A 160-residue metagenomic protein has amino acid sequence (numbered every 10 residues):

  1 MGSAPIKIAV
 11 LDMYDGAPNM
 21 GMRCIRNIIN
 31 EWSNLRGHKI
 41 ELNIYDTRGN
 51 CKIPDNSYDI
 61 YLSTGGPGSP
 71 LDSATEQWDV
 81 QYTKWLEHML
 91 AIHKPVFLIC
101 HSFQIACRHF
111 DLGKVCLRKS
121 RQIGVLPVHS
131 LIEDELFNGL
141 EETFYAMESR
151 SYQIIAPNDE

Functional and structural regions predicted by a protein language model:
M1-D79, T83: N-terminal beta1-alpha1 cap of cysteine-dependent amidohydrolase-like domains
P5, K39, Y58, H93 (+2 more regions): A structure-centric signal for secondary-structure junctions around beta-strands
V10, I44, F97-C100, E148: A structural signal for short, well-ordered beta-strand segments and their strand-loop junctions that often border
N50-I53, L86-E87, R118, D134-F137 (+1 more regions): Short, flexible, glycine/charge-rich loop motifs used to bind or transfer phosphoryl groups or to couple energy/partner
P54-N56, H109-F110, L140-E141, D159: Short glycine/proline-enriched turns and hinge-like loops at secondary-structure junctions
P67-D134, Y145: Cysteine-nucleophile active-site neighborhood
G139-E160: Catalytic beta-strand/loop cores that center a nucleophilic Ser/Cys/Thr and support acyl-enzyme chemistry
